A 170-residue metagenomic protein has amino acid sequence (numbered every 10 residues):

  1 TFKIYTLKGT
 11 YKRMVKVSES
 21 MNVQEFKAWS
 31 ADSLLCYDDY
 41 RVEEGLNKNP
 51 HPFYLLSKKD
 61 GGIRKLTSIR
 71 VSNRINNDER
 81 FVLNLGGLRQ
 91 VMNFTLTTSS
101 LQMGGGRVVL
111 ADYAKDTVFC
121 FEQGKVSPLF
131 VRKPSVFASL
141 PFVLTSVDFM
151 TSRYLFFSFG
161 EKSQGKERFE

Functional and structural regions predicted by a protein language model:
F2-K8, N49-G61, K115-F119, F169-E170: Beta-propeller blade signature
F2-R41: Long, hydrophobic, well-ordered secondary-structure blocks that form the structural core and pocket-lining surfaces
G9-T10, K27, L56, S68-V71: Eukaryote-skewed repeat-based solenoidal scaffolds used as protein-protein interaction platforms, primarily
V15-N22, G61-M92, S127-V143: Surface-exposed loop and turn segments in beta-propeller and other repeat-based domains that flank or scaffold
E25-A31, C36-V42, D78-G105, L144-F156 (+1 more regions): Structural signature of eukaryotic scaffold interfaces centered on beta-propeller domains
S30, N49, G104, D112-A114 (+2 more regions): Short loop/turn segments that connect beta-strands within the blades of beta-propeller domains, predominantly WD40
Y40-N47, K115, K162-G165: Short glycine/acidic-enriched loop and turn motifs that connect beta-strands
D116-E170: Long, well-ordered mid-to-C-terminal structural blocks that present hydrophobic/aromatic surfaces
